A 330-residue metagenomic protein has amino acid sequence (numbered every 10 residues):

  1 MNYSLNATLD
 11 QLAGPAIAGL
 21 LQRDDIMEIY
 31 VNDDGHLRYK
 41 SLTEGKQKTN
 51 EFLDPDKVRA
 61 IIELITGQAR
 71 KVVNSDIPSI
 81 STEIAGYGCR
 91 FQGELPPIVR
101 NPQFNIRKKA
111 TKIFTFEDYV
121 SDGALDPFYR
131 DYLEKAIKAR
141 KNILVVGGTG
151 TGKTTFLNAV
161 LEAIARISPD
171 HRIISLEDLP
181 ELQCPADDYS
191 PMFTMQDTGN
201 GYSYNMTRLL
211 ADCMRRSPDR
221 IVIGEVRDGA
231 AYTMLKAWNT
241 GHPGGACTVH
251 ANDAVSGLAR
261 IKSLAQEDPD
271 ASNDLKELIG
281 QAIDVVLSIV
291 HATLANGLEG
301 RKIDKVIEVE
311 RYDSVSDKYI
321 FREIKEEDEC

Functional and structural regions predicted by a protein language model:
M1-K48: N-terminal anchoring/assembly modules that precede and organize ATP-driven motor systems
I29, G93, H242, I283: Residue-level signature of catalytic and energy-coupling elements of molecular machines, predominantly ATP/GTP-dependent
V31-D33, S41, I84, L95-P97 (+4 more regions): Flexible glycine-/small-residue-rich
T43-A139: P-loop NTP-binding catalytic core
K141-I143, A159-G280, V290-A292: Switch/coupling sub-region of P-loop NTPases
G148-G150: The conserved Walker
K153: Conserved lysine of the Walker
G280-C330: Conserved P-loop NTPase
